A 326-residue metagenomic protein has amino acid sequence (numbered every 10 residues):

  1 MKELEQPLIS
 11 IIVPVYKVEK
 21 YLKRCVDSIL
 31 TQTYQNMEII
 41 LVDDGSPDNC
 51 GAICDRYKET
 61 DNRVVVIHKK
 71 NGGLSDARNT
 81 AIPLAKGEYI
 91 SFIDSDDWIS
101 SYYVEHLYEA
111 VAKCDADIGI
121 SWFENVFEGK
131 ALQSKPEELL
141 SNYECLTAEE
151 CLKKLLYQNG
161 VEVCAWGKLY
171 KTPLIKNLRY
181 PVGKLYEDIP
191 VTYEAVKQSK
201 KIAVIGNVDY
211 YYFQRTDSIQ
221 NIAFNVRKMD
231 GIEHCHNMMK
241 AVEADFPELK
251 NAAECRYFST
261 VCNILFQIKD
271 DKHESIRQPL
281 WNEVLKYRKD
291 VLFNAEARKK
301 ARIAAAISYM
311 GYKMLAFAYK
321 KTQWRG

Functional and structural regions predicted by a protein language model:
M1-G231: Nucleotide-sugar donor-binding/catalytic module of glycosyltransferases that assemble extracellular/cell-envelope
E150-L152, E248, P279, R302: Exposed alpha-helical structural elements
V191, H234, Y257: Catalytic-loop motifs flanking and including active-site residues across diverse enzymes
D209-T216, I222-E248, Q267-D290: Catalytic core of nucleotide-sugar-dependent glycosyltransferases
E248-R256: All-alpha amphipathic helical-bundle segments outside canonical DNA-binding/catalytic cores that form hydrophobic
C255-F266: Amphipathic alpha-helical repeat scaffolds of TPR domains
D270-G326: Membrane-interface aromatic/basic loop that binds lipid-linked glycans or pyrophosphate carriers, typified by
